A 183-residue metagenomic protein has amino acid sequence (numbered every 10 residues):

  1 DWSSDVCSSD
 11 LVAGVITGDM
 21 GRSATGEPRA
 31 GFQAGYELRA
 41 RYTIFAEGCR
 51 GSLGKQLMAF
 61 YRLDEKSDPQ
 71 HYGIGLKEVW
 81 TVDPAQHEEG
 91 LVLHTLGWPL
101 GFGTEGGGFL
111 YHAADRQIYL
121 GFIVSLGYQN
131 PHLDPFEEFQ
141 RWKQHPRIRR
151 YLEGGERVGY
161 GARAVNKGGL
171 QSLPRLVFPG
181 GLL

Functional and structural regions predicted by a protein language model:
D1-S8: Short, small-residue-biased leader/transition segments that mark boundaries at the very start of proteins
L11-V15, L91-L93: Short, hydrophobic/aromatic-rich segments at coil-to-beta transitions
G21, A40-S52, L126, H145-P146: Glycine-/small-residue-rich beta->alpha transition segments that form the dinucleotide
T25-G26, S52-K55, Y119-G121, Q129-H132: Short helix/loop capping segments that flank catalytic or ligand/cofactor-binding pockets
T25-Y42, F178-G181: Core beta-strand elements of the Rossmann-like FAD/NAD(P) dinucleotide-binding domain in flavoenzyme oxidoreductases
R50, A59-L91: Central beta-strand plus flanking loop segment that forms part of the substrate or channel wall within the catalytic
T95-G127, R175-V177: Active-site substrate-recognition segment that forms the wall of the catalytic cavity or substrate channel
T104, N130-P131, P135-L183: FAD/FMN-dependent oxidoreductases across multiple families
